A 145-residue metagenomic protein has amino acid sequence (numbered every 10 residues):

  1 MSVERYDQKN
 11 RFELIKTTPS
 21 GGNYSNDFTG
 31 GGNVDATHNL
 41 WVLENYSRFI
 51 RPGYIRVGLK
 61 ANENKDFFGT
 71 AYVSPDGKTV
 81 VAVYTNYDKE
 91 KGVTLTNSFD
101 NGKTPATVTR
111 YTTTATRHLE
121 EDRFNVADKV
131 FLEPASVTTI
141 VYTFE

Functional and structural regions predicted by a protein language model:
M1-E145: Substrate-binding and catalytic surfaces of secreted/luminal carbohydrate-active proteins
